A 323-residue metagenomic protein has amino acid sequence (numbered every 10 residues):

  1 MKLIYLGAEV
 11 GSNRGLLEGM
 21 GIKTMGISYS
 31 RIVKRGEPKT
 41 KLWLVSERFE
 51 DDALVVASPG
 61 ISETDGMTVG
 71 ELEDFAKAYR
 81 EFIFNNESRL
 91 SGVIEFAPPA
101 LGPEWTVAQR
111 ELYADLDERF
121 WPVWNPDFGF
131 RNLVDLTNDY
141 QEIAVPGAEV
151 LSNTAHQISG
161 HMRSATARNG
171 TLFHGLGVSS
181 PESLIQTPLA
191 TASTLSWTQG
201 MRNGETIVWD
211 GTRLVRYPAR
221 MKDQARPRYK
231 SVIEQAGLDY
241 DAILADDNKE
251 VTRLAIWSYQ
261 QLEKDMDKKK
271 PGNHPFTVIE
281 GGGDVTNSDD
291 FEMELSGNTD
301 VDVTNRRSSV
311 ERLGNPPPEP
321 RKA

Functional and structural regions predicted by a protein language model:
M1-Q109, A114, V208, L238-D246 (+5 more regions): Non-catalytic, usually N-terminal nucleic-acid engagement modules in DNA/RNA processing proteins
S58-P59, T68, L72-M201: Eukaryote-skewed repeat-based solenoidal scaffolds used as protein-protein interaction platforms, primarily
A148-E149, S179-R213, T277-D290, P320: Glycine-rich phosphate-binding active-site loops on the catalytic face of alpha/beta enzymes
D210-E250: A conserved mid-domain beta-alpha-beta active-site/ligand-binding segment of alpha/beta enzyme cores
T252-I256: Transmembrane alpha-helices
